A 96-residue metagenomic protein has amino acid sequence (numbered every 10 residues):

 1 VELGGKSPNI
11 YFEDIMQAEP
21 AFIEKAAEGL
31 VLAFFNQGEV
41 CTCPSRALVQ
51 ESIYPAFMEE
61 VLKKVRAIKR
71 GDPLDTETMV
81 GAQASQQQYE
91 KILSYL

Functional and structural regions predicted by a protein language model:
V1-L96: ALDH superfamily catalytic-core signature
